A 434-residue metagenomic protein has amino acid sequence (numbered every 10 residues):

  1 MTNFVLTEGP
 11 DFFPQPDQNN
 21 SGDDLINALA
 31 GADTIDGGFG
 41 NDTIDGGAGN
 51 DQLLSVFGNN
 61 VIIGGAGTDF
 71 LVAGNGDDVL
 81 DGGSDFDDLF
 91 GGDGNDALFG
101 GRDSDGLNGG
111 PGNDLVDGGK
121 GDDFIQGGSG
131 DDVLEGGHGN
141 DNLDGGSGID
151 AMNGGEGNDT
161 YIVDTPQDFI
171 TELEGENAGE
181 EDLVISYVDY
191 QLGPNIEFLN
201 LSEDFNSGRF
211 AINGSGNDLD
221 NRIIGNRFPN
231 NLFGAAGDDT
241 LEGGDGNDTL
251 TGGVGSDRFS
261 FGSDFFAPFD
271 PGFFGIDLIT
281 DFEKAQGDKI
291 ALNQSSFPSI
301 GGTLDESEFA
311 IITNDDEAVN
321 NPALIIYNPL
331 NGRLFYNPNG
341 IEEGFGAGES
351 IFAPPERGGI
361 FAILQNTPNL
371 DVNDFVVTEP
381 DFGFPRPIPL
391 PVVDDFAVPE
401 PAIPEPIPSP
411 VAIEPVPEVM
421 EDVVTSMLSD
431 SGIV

Functional and structural regions predicted by a protein language model:
M1-L6, D11-F12: Short, intrinsically disordered N-terminal pre-domain segments
T2, D24, I212, D248 (+2 more regions): Residue-level detector of beta-strand structural context in well-folded domains
P10, G22, N59, E414 (+2 more regions): An exposure/low-complexity boundary signal
P10, P16-Q191, D220-T313: Acidic, glycine-rich calcium-binding repeat modules characteristic of RTX/beta-roll and related beta-solenoid repeat
A30, N75, F99, N213-G216 (+4 more regions): Short stretches within intrinsically disordered, low-complexity N-terminal or propeptide regions
P166, I196-F198, A211: Short, tandemly repeated low-complexity microdomains enriched for cysteine and small residues
P194, N200, F205-N206, S256-P401 (+1 more regions): Acidic glycine/aspartate-rich repeat arrays in secreted/surface proteins
F210-R222, D430: Short, surface-exposed polybasic-and-hydrophobic patches located at secondary-structure transitions
